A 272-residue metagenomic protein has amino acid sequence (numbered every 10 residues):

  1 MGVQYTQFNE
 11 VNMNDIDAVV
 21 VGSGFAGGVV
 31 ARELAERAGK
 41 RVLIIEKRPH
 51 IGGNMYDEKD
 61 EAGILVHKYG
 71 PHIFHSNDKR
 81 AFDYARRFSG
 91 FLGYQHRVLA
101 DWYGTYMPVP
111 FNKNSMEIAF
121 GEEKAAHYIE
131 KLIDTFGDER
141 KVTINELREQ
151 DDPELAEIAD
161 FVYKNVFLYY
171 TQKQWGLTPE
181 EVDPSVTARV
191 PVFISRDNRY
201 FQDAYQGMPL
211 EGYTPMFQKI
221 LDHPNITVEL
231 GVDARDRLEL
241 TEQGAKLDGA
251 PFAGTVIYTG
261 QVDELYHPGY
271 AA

Functional and structural regions predicted by a protein language model:
G2-M13: A short, basic/flexible loop-to-alpha-helix module at the beginning of a structural domain
I16-I44: N-terminal Rossmann-like FAD-binding beta1-loop-alpha1 element of flavoenzymes
V21-S23, I45-K47, F74-N77, N165 (+3 more regions): Short His-Asn-centered micro-motif
F25-G27, P49-I51, N114, Q172 (+2 more regions): Short, solvent-exposed loop/turn segments at secondary-structure junctions
A35-E61: Glycine-rich FAD pyrophosphate-binding loop
G52, G63-H67, G231-A272: Central helical "cap/lid" subdomain
A62-T135: Dinucleotide-binding Rossmann-like beta1-alpha1 core, especially the glycine-rich loop that anchors the ADP
Y103-P108, K113-F252: Active-site/ligand-binding neighborhood in enzyme catalytic cores
